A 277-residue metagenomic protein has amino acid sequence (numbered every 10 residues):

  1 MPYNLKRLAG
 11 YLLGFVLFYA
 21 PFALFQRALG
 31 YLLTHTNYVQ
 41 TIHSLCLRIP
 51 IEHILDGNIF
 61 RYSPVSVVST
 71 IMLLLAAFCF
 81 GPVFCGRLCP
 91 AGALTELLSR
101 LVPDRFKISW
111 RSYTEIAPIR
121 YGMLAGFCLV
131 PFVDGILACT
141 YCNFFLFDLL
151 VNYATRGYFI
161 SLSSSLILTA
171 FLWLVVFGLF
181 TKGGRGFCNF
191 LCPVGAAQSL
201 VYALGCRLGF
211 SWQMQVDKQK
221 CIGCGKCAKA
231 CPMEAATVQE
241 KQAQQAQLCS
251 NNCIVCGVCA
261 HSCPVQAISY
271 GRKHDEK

Functional and structural regions predicted by a protein language model:
M1-Q242, A246, N251-I254, V258-K277: Non-ligating segments of multi-cofactor redox enzymes
